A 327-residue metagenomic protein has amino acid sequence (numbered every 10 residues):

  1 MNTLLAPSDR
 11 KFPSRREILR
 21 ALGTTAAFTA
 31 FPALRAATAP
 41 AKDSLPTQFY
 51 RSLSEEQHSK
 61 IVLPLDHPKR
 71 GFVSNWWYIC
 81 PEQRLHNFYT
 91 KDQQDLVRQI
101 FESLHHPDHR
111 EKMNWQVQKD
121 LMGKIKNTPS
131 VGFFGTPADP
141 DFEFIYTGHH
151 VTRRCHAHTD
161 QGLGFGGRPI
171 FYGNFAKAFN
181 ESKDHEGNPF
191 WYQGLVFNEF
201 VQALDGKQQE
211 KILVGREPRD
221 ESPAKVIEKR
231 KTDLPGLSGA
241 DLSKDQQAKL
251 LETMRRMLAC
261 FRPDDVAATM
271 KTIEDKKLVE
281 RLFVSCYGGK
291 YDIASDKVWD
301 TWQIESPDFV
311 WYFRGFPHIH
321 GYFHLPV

Functional and structural regions predicted by a protein language model:
M1-S14, A21-A27: N-terminal secretory signal peptides
R15-E17, Q57: Intrinsically disordered, low-complexity serine/threonine-rich segments
R16, A27-F28, P218, A259: Residue-level marker of structural boundaries
E17-R20, A39: Generic alpha-helix initiation/capping and coil-helix boundary signal
G23-A30, P46, F197: Small-side-chain structural scaffolding
A30-A41: Bacterial Sec-dependent signal peptides at the C-terminal "C-region" and cleavage site
P40-E55, S59-F88, D92-V327: A cross-kingdom marker for long, charged
